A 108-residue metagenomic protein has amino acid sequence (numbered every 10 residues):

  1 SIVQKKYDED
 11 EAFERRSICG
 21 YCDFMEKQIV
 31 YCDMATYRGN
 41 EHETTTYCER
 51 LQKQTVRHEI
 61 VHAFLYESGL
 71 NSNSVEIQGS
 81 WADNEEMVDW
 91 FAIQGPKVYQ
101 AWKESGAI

Functional and structural regions predicted by a protein language model:
S1-I2, I29, T55, V88: Hydrophobic aliphatic residue packing
V3-H42: Catalytic zinc-binding patch centered on the HExxH motif and its immediate surroundings that defines zinc-dependent
E9-R15, T46-R57: Phosphate-binding glycine-rich loops and adjacent basic patches that engage nucleotide phosphates, nucleic-acid
M34-G39, T46-Q54, Y66-E104: Post-HEXXH active-site segment of zinc metalloproteases
R57-L65: Short active-site segment of divalent metal-dependent hydrolases/proteases that encodes the spacing between
G106-I108: Short linear, low-complexity motifs centered on an aromatic residue
